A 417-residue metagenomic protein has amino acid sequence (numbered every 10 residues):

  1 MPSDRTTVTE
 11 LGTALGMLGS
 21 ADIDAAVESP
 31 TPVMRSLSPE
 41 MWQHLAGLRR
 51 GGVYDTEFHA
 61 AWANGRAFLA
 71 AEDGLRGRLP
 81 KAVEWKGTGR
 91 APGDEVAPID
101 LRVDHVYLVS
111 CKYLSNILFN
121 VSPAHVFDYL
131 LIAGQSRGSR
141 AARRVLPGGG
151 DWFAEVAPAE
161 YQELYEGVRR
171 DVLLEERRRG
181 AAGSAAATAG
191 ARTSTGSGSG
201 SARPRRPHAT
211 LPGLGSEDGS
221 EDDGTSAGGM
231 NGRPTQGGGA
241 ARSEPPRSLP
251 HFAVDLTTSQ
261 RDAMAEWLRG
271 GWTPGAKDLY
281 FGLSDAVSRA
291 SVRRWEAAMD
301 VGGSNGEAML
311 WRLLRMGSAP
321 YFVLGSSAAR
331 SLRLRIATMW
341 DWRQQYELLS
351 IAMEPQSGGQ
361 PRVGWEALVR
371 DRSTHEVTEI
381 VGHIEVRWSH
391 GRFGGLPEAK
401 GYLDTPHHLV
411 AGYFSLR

Functional and structural regions predicted by a protein language model:
M1-I99, V103-R417: Short, positively charged
